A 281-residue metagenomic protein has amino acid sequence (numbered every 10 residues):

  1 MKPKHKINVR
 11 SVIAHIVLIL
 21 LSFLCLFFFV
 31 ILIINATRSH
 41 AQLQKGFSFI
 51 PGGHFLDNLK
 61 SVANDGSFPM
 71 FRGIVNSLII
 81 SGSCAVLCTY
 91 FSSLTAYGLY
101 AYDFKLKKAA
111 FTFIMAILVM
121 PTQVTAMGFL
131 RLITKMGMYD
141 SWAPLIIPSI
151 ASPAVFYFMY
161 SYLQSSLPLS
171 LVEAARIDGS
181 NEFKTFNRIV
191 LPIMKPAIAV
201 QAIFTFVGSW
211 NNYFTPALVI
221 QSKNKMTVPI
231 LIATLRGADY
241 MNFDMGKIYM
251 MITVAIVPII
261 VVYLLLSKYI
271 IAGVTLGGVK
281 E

Functional and structural regions predicted by a protein language model:
K2-E281: A structural signal for multi-pass alpha-helical bundles of membrane permease subunits that mediate small-molecule
